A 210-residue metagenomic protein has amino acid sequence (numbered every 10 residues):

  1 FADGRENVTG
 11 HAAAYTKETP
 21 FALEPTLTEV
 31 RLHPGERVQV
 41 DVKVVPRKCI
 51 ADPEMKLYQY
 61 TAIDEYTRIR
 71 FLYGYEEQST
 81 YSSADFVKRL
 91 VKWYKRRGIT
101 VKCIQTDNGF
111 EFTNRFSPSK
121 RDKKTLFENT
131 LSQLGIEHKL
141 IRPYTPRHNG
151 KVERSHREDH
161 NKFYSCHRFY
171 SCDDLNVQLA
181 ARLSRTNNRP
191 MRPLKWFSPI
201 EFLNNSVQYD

Functional and structural regions predicted by a protein language model:
A2-I63, I69, D85, R96: Mobile-element integrase/transposase regions, centering on the N-terminal DNA-binding/Zn-coordinating module
G10, T16-K17, F21-V30, E36 (+3 more regions): C-terminal domain-tail junction helix/linker
D41, A62, R68, V87 (+8 more regions): Mobile genetic element proteins and their domesticated derivatives, centered on retroelements and DNA transposons
A51, G74-Y75, R115-K120: Short, solvent-exposed loop/turn segments at secondary-structure boundaries
M55, Y73-T100: Active-site beta-loop-alpha junctions of metal-dependent nucleic acid enzymes, especially the RNase H-like/DDE
I69-Y73, K139-I141, S165: Short small-residue beta-strand/loop micro-motif enriched in glycine and branched aliphatics
R97-S119, R142-Y144, F197-P199: Acidic/histidine-rich, metal-coordinating catalytic segments
Q105-N108, K120-G150, R168-Y170: RNase H-like polynucleotidyl transferase catalytic core
